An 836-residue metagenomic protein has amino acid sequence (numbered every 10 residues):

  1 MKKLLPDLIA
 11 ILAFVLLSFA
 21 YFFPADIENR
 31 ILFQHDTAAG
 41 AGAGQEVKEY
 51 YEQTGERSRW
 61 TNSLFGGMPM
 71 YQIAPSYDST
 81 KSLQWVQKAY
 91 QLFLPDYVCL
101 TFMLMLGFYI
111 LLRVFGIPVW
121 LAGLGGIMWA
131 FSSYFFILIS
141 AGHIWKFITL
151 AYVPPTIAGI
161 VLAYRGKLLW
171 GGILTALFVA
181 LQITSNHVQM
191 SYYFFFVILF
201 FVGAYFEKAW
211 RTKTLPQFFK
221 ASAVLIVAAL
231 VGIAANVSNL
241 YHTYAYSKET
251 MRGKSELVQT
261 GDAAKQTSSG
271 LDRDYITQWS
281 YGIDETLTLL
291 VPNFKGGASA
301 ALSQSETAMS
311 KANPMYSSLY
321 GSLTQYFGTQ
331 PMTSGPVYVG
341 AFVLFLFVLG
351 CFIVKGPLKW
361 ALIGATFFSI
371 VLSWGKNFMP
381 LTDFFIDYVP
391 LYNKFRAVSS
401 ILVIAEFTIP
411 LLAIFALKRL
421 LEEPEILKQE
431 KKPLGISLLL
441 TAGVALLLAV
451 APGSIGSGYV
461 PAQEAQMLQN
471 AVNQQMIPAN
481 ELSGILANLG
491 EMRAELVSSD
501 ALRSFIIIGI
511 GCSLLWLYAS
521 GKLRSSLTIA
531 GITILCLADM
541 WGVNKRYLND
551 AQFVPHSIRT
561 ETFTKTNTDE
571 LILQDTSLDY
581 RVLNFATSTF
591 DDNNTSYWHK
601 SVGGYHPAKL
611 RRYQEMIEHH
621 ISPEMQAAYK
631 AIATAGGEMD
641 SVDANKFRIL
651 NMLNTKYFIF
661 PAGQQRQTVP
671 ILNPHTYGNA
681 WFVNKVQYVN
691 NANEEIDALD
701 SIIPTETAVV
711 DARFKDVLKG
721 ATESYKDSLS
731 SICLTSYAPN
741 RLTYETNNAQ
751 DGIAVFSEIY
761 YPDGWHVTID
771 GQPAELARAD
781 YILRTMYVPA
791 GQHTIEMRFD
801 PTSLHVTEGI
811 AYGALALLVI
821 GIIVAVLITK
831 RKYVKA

Functional and structural regions predicted by a protein language model:
K2-E745, D751-S757: Conserved luminal/periplasmic juxtamembrane motif of membrane-embedded glycan-processing enzymes
F345, K656, I703-A836: Active-site-proximal, structured, solvent-exposed surfaces of multi-pass membrane proteins that position macromolecular
